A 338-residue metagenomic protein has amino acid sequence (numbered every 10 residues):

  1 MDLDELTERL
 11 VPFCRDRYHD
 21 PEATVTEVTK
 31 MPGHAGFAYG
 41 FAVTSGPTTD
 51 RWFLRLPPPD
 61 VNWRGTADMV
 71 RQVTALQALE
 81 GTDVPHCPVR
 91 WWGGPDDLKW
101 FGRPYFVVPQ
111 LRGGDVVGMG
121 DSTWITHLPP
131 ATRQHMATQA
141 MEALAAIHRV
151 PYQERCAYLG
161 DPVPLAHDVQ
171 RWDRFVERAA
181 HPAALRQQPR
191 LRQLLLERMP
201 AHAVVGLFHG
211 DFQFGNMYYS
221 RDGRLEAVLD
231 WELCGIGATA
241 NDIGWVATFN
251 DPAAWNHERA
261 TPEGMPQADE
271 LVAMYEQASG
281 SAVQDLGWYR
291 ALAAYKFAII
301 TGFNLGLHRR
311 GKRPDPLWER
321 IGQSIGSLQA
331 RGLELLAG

Functional and structural regions predicted by a protein language model:
M1-P21: Juxta-kinase regulatory segment immediately upstream of eukaryotic protein kinase catalytic domains
V28-R190, E197-V204, D222-G223: ATP-binding pocket architecture of kinase catalytic cores
L159-G160, S281-A293: All-alpha amphipathic helical-bundle segments outside canonical DNA-binding/catalytic cores that form hydrophobic
L207-H209, F214: Catalytic-loop of the protein kinase fold
L229-C234: Activation of the activation-loop gatekeeper triad in protein kinase-fold domains
N241-S279, A293-G311: Active-site activation/catalytic loop segments of kinase-like enzymes and analogous catalytic loops in related
S281, D285, I299-G338: Helical subdomain adjoining the active site within ATP-dependent kinase catalytic cores
